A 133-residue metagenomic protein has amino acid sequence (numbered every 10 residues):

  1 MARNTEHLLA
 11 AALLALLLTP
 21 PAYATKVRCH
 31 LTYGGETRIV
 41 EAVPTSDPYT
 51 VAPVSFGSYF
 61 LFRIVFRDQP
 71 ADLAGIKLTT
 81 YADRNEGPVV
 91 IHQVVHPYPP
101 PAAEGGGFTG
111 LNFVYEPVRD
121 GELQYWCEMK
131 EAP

Functional and structural regions predicted by a protein language model:
M1, Y23-K26: Absolute protein N-terminus
M1-L9: Bacterial N-terminal signal peptides that target proteins for export
T19-P21: N-terminal signal peptide c-region/cleavage motif recognized by signal peptidases
T25-P133: Cysteine-centric segments in proteins
